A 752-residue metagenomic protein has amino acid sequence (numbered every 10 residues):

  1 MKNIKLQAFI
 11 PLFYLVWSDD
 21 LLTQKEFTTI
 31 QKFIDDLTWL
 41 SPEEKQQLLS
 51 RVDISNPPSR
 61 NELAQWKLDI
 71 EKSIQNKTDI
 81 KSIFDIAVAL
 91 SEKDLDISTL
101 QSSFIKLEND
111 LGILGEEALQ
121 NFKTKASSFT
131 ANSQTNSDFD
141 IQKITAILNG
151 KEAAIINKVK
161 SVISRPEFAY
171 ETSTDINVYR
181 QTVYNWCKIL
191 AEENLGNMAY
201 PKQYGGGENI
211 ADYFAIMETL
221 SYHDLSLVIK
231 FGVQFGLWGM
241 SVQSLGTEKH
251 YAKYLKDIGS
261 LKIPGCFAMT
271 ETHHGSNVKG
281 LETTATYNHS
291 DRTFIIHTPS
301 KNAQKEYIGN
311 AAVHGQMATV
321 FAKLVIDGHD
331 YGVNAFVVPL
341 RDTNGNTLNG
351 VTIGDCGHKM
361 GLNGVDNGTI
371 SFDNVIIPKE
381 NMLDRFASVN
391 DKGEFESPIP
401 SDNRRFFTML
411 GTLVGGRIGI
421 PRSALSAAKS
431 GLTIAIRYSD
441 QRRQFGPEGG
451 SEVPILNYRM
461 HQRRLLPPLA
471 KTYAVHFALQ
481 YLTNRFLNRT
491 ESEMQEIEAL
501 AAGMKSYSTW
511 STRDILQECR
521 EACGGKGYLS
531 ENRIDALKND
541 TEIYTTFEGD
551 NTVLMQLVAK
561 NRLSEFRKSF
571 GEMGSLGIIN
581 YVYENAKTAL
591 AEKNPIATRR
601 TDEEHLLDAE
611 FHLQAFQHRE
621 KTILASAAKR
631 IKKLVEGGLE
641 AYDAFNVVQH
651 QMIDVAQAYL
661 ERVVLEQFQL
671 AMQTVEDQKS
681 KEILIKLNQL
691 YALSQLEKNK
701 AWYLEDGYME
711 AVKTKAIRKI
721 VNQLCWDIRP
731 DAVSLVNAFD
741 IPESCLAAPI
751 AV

Functional and structural regions predicted by a protein language model:
M1-F129: Small-residue-enriched hydrophobic alpha-helices in membranes
S127-V752: Flavin-dependent oxidoreductase catalytic core characteristic of acyl-CoA dehydrogenase/oxidase-like enzymes
